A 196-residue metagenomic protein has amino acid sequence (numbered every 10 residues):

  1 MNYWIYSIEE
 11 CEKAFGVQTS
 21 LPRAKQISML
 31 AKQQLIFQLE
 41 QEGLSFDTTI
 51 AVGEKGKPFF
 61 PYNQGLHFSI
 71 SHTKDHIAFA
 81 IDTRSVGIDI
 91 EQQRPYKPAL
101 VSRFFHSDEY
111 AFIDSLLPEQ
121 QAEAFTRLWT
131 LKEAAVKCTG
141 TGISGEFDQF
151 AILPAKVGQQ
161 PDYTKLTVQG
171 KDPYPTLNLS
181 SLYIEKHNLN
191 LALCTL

Functional and structural regions predicted by a protein language model:
M1-L196: Core catalytic alpha/beta fold that binds nucleotide/phospho-ligands
